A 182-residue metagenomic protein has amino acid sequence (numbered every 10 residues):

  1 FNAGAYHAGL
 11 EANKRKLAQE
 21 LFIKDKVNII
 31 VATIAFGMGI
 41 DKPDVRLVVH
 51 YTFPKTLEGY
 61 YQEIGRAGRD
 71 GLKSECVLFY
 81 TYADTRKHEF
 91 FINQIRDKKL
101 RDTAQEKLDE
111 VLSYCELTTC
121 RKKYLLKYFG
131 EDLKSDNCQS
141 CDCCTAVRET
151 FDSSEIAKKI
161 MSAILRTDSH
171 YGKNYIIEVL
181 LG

Functional and structural regions predicted by a protein language model:
F1-F36, I40-G182: C-terminal helicase lobe
